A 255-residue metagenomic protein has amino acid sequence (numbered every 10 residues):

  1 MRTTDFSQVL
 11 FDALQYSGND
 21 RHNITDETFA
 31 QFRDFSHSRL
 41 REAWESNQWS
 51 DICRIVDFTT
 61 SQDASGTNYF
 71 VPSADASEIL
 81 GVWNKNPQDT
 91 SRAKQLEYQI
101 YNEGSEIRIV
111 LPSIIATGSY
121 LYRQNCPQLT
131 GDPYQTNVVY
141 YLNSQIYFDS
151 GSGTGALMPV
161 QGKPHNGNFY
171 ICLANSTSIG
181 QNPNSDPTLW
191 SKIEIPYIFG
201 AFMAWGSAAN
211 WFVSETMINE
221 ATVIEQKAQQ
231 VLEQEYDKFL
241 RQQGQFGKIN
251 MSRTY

Functional and structural regions predicted by a protein language model:
M1-P133, Y141-L142, D149-S152, A156-N166 (+3 more regions): Glycine-enriched, solvent-exposed interface loops adjoining structured elements
N168-C172: FKBP-type peptidyl-prolyl cis-trans isomerase
